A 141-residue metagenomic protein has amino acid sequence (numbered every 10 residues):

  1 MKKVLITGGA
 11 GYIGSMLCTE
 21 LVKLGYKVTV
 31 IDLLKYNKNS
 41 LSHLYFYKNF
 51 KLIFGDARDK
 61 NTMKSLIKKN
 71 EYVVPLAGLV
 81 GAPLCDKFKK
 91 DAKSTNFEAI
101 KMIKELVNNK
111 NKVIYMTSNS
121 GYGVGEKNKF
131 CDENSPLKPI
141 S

Functional and structural regions predicted by a protein language model:
M1-Y72: N-terminal Rossmann/SDR dinucleotide-binding element
G8, C85, T117-N119, S141: Catalytic nucleophile serine of serine hydrolases, specifically the conserved "nucleophile elbow" pentapeptide
S40-S42, P83-D91, V124-K129: Conserved catalytic-core motifs of eukaryotic protein kinase domains, centered on the activation segment
A57-S94: NAD(P)H-binding glycine-rich loop region in Rossmannoid oxidoreductase-like domains and their noncatalytic homologs
P75, K101-K138: Conserved Rossmann-fold NAD(P)-dependent oxidoreductase catalytic core, especially the SDR/UDP-sugar
K93, L137-S141: Short-chain dehydrogenase/reductase
